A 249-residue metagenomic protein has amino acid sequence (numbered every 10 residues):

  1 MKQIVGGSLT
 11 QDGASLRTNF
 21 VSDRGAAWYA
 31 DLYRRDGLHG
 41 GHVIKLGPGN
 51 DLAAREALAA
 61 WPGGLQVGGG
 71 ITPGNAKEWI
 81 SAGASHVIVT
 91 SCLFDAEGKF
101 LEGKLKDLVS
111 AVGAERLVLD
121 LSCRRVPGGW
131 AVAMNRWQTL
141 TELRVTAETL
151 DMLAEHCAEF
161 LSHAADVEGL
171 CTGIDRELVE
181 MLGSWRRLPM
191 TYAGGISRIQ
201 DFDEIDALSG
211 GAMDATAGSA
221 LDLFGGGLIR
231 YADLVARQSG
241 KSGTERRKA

Functional and structural regions predicted by a protein language model:
M1-D12, I80-V167: Conserved anion-binding
Q3, S8-Q11, S22, A26-Q66 (+2 more regions): N-terminal active-site wall of soluble small-molecule enzyme domains
G13-R17, G37-A53, S91-K99, S162-C171: Glycine-rich, proline-tolerant flexible connector loops at the mouths of alpha/beta enzymes
Y33, G41, V67, W79 (+5 more regions): Conserved, mostly hydrophobic/aromatic
L46, G70-T72, C92-F94, S122-V126 (+4 more regions): Active-site beta-loop-alpha junctions enriched in small/polar residues
L52-V87, E177-A215, Y231: Catalytic cores of alpha/beta
A54, V132-A158, S162, G173-R187 (+1 more regions): Short loop-to-alpha-helix "cap/lid" segments that border enzyme active sites across diverse enzyme classes
K99-A111, F202-A249: C-terminal helical cap(s) of enzyme catalytic domains, especially alpha/beta-barrels
